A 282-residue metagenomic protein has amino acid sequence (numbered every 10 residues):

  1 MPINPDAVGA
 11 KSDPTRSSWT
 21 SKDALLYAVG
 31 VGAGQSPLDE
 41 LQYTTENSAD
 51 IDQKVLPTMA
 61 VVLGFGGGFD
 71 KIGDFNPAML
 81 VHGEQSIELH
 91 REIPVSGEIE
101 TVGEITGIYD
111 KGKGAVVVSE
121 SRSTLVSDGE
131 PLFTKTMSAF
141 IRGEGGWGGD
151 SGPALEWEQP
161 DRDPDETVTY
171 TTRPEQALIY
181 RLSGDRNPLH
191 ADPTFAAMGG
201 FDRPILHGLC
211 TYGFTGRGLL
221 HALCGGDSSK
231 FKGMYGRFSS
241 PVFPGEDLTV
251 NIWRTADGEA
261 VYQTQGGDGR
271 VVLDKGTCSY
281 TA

Functional and structural regions predicted by a protein language model:
M1-D13, L63, L80-V168, V242-G245 (+1 more regions): HotDog/MaoC-like acyl-thioester-processing domains
M1-E98, S279: Hydrophobic, proline/glycine-rich low-complexity stretches
P2-E46, L155-T211, G218-H221: A contiguous, surface-exposed recognition patch within enzymatic or periplasmic domains that forms
A7, S18, E40-Q42, K54-V61 (+15 more regions): Residue-level preference for alpha-helix termini and adjacent loops
G30-G32, S96, G114, G145 (+6 more regions): Glycine-centered flexibility sites
S36-E40, S48-I51, V126-E130, C224-S228: Intrinsically disordered, low-complexity coil segments
L189, T194-V272, G276-T277: Catalytic-pocket segment enriched in acidic/His residues
